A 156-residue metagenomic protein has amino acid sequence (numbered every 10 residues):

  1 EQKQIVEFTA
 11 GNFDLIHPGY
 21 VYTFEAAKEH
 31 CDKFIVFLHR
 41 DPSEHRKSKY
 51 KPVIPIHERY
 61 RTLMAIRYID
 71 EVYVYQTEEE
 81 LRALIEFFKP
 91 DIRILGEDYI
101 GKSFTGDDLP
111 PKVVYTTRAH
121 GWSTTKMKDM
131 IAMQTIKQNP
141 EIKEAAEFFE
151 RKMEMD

Functional and structural regions predicted by a protein language model:
E1-D156: Nucleotidyltransferase catalytic core that binds NTPs
